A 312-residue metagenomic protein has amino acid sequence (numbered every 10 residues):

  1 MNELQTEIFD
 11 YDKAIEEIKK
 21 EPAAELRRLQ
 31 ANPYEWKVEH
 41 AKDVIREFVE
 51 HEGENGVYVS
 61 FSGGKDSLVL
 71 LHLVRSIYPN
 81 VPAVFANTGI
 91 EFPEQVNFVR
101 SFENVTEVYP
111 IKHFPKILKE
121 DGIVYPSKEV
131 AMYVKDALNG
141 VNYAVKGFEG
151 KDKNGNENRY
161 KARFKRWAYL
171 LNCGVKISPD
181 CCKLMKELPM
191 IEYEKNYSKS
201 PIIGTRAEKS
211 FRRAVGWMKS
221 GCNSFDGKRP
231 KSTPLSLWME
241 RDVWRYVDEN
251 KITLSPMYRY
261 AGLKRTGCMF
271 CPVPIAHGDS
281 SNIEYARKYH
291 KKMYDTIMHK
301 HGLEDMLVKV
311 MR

Functional and structural regions predicted by a protein language model:
N2-D242, E249: ATP-dependent adenylation/nucleotidyltransferase module used to activate substrates
L4-E7, I15-E17, E21-E25, G227-K228 (+1 more regions): ATP/NTP-dependent adenylation/nucleotidyl-transfer catalytic domains that generate, transfer, or process NMP-activated
